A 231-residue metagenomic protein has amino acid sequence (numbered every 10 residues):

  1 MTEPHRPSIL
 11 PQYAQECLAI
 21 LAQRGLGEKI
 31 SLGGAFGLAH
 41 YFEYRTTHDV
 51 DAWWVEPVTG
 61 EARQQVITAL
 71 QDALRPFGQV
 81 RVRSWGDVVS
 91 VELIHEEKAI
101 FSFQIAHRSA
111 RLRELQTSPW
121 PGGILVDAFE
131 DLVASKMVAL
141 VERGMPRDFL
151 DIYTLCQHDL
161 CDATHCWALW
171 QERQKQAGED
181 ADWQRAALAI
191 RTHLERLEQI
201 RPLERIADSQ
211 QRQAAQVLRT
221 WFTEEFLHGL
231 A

Functional and structural regions predicted by a protein language model:
M1-A231: Compositionally biased terminal segments of proteins
